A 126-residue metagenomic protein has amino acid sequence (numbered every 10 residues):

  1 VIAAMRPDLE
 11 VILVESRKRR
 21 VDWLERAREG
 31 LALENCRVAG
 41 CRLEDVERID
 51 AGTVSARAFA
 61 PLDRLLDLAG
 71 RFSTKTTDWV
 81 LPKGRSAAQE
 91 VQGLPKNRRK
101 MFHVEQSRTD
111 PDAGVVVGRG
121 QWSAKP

Functional and structural regions predicted by a protein language model:
V1-G52, L66: Conserved SAM/SAH cofactor-binding pocket of Class I
E10, N35-R37, D78, K100-H103: Conserved beta-strand segments of alpha/beta enzyme cores
S16, F59, P82-S86: Short strand-turn motif at the edge of the Rossmann-like AdoMet-binding core
E25-R26, L66-G70, V91-L94: Short amphipathic alpha-helical segments
S55: A conserved beta-strand element that flanks and buttresses the S-adenosyl-L-methionine
D63-W79: A short glycine-rich, Lys/Arg-flanked "PGG" loop and its adjoining helix->strand segment in the class I
K75-Q89: Conserved beta-strand signature within the Rossmann-like core of class I S-adenosyl-L-methionine
S86-P126: Active-site capping/gating segments
